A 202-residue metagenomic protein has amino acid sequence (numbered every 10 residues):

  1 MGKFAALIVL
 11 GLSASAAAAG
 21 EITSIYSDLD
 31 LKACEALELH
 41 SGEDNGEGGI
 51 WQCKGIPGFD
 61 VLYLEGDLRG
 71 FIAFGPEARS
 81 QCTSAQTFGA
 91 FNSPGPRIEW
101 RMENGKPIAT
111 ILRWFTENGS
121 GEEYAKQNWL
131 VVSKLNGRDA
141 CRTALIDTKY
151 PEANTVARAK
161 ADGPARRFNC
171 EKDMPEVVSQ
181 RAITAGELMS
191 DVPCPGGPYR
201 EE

Functional and structural regions predicted by a protein language model:
F4, A17-T83: Charge-rich, low-complexity N-terminal segments
A5-A14: Bacterial N-terminal signal peptides
L29, G48, E77, N136 (+3 more regions): Disulfide-bonded cysteine motifs in exported proteins
K32, W51, S80, D139 (+2 more regions): Extracellular secreted precursors and ectodomains with disulfide-bonded cysteine-rich loops/domains
S41-N45, D60-L64, G89-N92, D173-Q180 (+1 more regions): Extracellular/mature segments of secreted proteins
Q86-P151: Short helix/strand-capping turn motifs
D147-E202: C-terminal partner/receptor-binding element of secreted or periplasmic proteins
